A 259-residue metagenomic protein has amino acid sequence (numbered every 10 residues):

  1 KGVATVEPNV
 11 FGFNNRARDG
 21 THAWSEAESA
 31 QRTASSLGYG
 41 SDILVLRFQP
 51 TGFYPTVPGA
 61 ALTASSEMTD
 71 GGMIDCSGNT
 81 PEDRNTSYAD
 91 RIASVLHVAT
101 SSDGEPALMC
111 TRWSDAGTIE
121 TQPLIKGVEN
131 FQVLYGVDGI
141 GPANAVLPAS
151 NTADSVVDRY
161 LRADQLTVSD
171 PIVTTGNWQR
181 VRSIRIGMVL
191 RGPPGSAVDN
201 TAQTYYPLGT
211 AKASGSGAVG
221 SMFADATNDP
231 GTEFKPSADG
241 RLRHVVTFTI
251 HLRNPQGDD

Functional and structural regions predicted by a protein language model:
K1-V189, P193-L242, D258-D259: N-terminal pilin/flagellin-like segments and related low-complexity appendage regions
L252-P255: Helix-rich interaction surfaces within compact, conserved domain-sized segments that mediate assembly or partner
